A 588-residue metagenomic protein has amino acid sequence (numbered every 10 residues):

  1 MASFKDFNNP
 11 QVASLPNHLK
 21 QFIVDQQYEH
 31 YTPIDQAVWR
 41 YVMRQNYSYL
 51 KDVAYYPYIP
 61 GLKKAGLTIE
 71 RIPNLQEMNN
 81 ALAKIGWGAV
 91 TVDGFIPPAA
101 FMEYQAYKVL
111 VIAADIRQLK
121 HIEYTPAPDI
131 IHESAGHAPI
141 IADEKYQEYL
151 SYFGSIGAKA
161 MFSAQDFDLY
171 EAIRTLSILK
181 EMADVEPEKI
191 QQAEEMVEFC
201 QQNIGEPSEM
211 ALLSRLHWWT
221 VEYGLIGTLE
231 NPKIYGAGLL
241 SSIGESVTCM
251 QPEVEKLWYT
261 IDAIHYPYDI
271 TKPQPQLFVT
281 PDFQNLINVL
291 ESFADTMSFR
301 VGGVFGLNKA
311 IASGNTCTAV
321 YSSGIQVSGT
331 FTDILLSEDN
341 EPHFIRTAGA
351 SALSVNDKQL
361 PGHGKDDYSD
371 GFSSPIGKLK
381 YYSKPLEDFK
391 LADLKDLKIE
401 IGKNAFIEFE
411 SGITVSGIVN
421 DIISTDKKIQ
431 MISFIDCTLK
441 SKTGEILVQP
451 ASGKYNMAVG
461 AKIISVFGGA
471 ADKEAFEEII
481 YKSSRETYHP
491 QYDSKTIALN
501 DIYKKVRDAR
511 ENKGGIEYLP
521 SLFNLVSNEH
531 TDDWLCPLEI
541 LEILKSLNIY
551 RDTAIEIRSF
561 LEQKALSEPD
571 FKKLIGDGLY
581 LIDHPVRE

Functional and structural regions predicted by a protein language model:
M1-Y170, R174-K189, A312-T316, V320-N548 (+1 more regions): The feature captures two recurrent sequence modes
N79-K84, S151, S155, A211-I226 (+1 more regions): Short, hydrophobic/amphipathic alpha-helical patches that form generic packing surfaces within helical domains
I85, A89, I156, A160-A164 (+3 more regions): Short secondary-structure junctions and interdomain/linker hinges
Y170, D184-T228, G236, N308-K309: Extended, Lys/Arg-enriched charged tracts that mediate electrostatic binding to polyanionic substrates
L229-A294: A recognition module on extended beta-rich or small alphabeta surfaces enriched in W/G with H and D/E
F278-T280, Q284-L290, A294, G303-T316 (+1 more regions): Long, charged, low-complexity, helical-prone intrinsically disordered regions
N288, S292-F299, G303-L307, G377-L394: Short Lys/Arg-enriched alpha/beta "domain-start" segment
T553-E556: Polar, low-complexity loop segments and adjacent catalytic/binding residues used for recognizing and processing sugar
